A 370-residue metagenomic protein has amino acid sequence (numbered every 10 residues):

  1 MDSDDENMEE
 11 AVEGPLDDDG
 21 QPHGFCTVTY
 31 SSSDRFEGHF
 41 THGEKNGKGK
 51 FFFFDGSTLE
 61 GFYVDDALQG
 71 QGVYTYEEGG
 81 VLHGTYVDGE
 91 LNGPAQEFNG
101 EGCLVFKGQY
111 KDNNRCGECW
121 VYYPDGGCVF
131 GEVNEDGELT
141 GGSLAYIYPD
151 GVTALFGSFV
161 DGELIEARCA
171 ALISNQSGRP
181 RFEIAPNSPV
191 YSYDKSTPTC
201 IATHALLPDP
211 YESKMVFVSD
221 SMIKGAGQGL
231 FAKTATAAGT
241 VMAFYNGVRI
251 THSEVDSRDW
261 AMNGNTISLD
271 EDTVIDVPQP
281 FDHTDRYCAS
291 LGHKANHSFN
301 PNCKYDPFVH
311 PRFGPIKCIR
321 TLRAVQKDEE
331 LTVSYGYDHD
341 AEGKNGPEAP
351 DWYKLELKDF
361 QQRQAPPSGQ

Functional and structural regions predicted by a protein language model:
M1-K214: Glycine/tyrosine- and acidic-biased, solvent-exposed loop/turn segments at the edges of beta-strands
L16-D17, F40, Q109-Y110, L144 (+7 more regions): Beta-strand elements of modular eukaryotic interaction domains
T29, I147, G239, F244-Y245 (+1 more regions): Residue-level recognition of conserved beta-strand edge/terminus positions
S33, G56, G79, G126 (+7 more regions): Conserved beta-strand elements of beta-rich interaction domains across eukaryotes, especially beta-propellers
F36, L59, L82, F106 (+4 more regions): Short, conserved secondary-structure segments in the cores of folded domains
N46-G47, K233-A237, V241, R323-S334: Conserved tryptophan-centered aromatic signature that marks the ligand-binding surface of SH3 and related Trp-rich
A145, V152-A205, S298-Q370: C-terminal SET catalytic tail plus cysteine-rich post-SET Zn-binding segment of SAM-dependent SET-domain
Y193, I201-N302, W352-P366: Catalytic cores of histone-lysine modification enzymes
